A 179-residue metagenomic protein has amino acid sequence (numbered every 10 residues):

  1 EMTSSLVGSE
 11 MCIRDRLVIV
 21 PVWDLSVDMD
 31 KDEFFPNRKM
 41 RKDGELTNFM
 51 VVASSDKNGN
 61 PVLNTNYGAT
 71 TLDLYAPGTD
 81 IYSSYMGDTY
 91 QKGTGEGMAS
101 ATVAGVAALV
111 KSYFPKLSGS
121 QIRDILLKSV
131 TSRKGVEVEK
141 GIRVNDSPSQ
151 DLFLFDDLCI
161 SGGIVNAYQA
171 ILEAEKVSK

Functional and structural regions predicted by a protein language model:
E1-G8, C12-I13: Single conserved hydrophobic/aromatic residue that forms the stacking wall/gate of nucleotide- or nucleobase-binding
R14-I19, Y85: Short, acidic/small-residue loops that bind anionic groups at enzyme active sites
L17, W23-V27, D56-N58, D80: Catalytic metal-binding/acid-base residues of hydrolase active sites
V20, D24-E45: Glycine-rich, charge-decorated loop segments at or immediately adjacent to ligand/cofactor-binding or catalytic sites
V27, Y90, T131-S132: Residue-level marker of structural boundaries
R38-S112, K116, Y168: Extracellular S/T/G-rich loop segment that most often corresponds to the catalytic His/Ser-adjacent loop
N48-V51, F114-K179: C-terminal subdomain of the subtilisin-like protease fold in secreted/lumenal serine endopeptidases
